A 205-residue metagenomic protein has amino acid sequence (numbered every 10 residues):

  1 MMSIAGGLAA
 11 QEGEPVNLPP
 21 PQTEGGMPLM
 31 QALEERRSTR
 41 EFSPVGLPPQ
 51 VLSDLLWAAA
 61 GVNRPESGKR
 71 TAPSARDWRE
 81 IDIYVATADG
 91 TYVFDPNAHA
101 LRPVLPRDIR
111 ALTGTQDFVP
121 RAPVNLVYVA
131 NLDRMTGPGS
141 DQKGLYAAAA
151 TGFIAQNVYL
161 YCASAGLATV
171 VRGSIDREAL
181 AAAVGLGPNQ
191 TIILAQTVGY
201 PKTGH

Functional and structural regions predicted by a protein language model:
L8-A122: N-terminal amphipathic, basic helical "cap/leader" segment at the start of enzyme domains
P20-Q22, T191-H205: C-terminal helix-cap and adjacent tail motif
R36, L55, I83, V124-M135 (+1 more regions): Small-aliphatic-rich amphipathic alpha-helix that forms the alpha element of a beta-alpha
L180-A195: Short, electropositive alpha-helical surface patch
